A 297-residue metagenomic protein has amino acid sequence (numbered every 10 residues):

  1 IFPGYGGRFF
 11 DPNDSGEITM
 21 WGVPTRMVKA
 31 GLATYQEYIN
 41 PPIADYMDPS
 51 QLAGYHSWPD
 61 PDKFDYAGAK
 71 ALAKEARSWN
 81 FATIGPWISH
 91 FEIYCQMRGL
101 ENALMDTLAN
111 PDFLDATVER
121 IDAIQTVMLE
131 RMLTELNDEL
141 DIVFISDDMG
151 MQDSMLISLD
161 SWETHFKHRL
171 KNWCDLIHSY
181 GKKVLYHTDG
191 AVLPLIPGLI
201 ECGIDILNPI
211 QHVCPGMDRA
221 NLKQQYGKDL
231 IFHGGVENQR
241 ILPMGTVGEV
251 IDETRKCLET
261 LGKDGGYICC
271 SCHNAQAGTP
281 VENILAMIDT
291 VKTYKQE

Functional and structural regions predicted by a protein language model:
I1-G4, E135-L136: Catalytic domains of carbohydrate-active enzymes, especially glycoside hydrolases
P3-F10, A191: Short, polar loop motifs at secondary-structure junctions
P3-G6, S15, M244: Feature targets compositionally biased, intrinsically disordered low-complexity regions with long contiguous runs
F9-W58, S78-W79: A contiguous, low-structure linker/loop signature
I18, M27, A53-E297: Active-site loop segments of alpha/beta catalytic cores
